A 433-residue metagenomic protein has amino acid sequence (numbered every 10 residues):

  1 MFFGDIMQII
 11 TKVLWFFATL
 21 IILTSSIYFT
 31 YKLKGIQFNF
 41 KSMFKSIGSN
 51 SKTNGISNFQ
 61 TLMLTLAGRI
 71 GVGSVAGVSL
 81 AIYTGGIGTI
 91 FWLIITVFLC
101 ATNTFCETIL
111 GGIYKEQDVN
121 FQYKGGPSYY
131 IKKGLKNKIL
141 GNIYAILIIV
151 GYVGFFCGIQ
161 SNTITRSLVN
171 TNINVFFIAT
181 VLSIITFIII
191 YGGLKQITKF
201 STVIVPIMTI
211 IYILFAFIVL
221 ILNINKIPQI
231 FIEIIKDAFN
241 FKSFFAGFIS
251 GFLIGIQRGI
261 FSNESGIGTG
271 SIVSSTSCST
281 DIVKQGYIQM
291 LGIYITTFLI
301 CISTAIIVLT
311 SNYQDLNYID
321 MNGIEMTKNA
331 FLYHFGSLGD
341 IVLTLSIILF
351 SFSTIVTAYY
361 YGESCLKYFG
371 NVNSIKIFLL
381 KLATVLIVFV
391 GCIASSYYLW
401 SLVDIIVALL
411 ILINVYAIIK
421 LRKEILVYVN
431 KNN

Functional and structural regions predicted by a protein language model:
M1-V72, I82-T89, I221, F389 (+1 more regions): N-terminal alpha-helical transmembrane segments of multi-pass membrane transport and channel/translocase proteins
L14, A18-S42, N162-L168, I173-N223 (+4 more regions): Membrane-interface loop-to-helix entry segments
T19-T24, I56-T65, K136-G151, I178-V181 (+5 more regions): Select transmembrane alpha-helical segments in multipass membrane proteins
S25-F29, L99-Y123, P127-I190, L345-I355 (+1 more regions): Helix-loop-helix module between adjacent transmembrane segments
G35-I56, L80, G86, T102-L135 (+3 more regions): Flexible loop linkers connecting adjacent transmembrane helices in multi-pass alpha-helical membrane transporters
T53-N58, I87-I95, Y129-K133, N137-A145 (+3 more regions): Membrane-interface alpha-helices at helix entry/exit sites of multi-pass transporters
T53-T84, L110-S128, K132, I149 (+1 more regions): Alpha-helical membrane segments and immediately flanking helix-loop junctions that form or couple to the substrate/ion
C106-K115, F217-E233, S275-S277, L291-I324: Extracellular/periplasmic helix-exit of transmembrane alpha-helices
